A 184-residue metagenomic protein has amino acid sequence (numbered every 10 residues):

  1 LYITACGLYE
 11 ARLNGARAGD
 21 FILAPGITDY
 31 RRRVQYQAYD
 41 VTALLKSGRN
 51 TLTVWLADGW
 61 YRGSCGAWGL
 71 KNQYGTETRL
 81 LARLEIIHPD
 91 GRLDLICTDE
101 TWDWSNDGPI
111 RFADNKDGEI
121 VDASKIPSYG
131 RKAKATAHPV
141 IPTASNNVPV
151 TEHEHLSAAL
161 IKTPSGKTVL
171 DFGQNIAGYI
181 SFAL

Functional and structural regions predicted by a protein language model:
L1-I120, Y179-L184: Accessory beta-strand-rich segments of carbohydrate-active enzymes
R17, D40, D122, P149-T151 (+1 more regions): Serine/threonine-rich low-complexity intrinsically disordered regions
Y39, Y129-G130: Short clusters of hydrophobic/aromatic residues that line enzyme substrate/ligand-binding pockets
T76, D171-Q174: Catalytic cores of large soluble enzymes that bind and process phosphate-bearing ligands
R83-E85, R92-L95, T101-D103, S128 (+3 more regions): Ser/Thr- (and often Asn-) enriched beta-sheet segments in non-cytosolic proteins
I120-P127: Polar, low-hydrophobicity, Gly/Ser/Thr/Asn/Asp-enriched low-complexity stretches outside signal peptides
G130-F172: Edge strands and adjacent loops of beta-rich recognition modules
S165, N175-I180: Extended extracellular/luminal ectodomain segments enriched in beta-structured repeat modules
